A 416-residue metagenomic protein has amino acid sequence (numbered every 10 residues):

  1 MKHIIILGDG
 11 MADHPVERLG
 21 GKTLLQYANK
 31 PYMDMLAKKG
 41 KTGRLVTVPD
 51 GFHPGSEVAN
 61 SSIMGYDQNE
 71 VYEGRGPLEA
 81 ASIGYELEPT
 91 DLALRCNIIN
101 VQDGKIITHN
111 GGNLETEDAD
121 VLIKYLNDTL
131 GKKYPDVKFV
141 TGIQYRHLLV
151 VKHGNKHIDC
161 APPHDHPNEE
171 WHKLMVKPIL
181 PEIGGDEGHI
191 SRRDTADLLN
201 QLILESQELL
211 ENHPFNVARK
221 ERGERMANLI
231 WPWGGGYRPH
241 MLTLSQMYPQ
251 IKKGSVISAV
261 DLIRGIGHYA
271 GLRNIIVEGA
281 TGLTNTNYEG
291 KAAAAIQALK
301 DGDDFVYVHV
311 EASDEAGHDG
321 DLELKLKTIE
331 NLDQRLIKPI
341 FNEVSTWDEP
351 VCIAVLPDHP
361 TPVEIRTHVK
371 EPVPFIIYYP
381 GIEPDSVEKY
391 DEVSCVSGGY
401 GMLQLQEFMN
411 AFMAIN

Functional and structural regions predicted by a protein language model:
M1-N416: Feature captures the catalytic ectodomains and active-site-proximal regions of enzymes that hydrolyze or transfer
